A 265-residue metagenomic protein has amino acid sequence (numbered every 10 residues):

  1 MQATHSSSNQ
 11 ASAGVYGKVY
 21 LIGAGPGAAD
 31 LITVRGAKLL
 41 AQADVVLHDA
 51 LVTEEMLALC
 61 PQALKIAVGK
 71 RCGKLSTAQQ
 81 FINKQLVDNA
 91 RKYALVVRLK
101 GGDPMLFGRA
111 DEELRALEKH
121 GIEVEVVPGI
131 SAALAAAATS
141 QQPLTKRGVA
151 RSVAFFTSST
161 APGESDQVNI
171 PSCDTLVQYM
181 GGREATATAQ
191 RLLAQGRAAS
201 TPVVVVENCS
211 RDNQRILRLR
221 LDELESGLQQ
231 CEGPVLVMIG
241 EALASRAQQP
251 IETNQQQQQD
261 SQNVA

Functional and structural regions predicted by a protein language model:
M1-V127, E223, Q230, V235: Class I S-adenosyl-L-methionine
Q2-N9, Y16-L21, R91-V96, S152 (+1 more regions): A contiguous loop/helix-start segment that scaffolds small-molecule binding in enzyme catalytic cores
P26, L51-T53, G69-S76, I130-A132 (+3 more regions): Short, acidic/turn-prone active-site loops that include or flank metal/cofactor- and phosphate-binding residues
V34, A135-A138, T188-A189: Short hydrophobic alpha-helical segments that form membrane-spanning helices or hydrophobic packing faces of helical
T53-M56, A133, G163, A185-T186: Short, well-ordered alpha-helical microsegments
L59, T139-S140, R191: Residue-level signal for well-ordered alpha-helical positions
L64-K70, G121-E125, L144-R151, G196-V205: Short hydrophobic/aromatic-enriched beta-strand-loop microsegments
D103-C173, R215-R218: Class I SAM-dependent methyltransferase SAM-binding "motif I" and its flanking Rossmann-like core
